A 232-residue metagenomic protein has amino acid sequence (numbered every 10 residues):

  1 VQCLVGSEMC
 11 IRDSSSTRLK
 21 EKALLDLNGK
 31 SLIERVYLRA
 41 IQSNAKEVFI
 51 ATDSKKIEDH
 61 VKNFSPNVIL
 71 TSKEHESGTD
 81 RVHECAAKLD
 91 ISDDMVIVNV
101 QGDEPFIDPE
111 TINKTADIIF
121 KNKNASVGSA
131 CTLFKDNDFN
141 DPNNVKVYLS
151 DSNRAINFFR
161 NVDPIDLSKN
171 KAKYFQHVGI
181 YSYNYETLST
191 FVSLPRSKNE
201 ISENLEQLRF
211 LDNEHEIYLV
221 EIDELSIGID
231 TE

Functional and structural regions predicted by a protein language model:
V1-G6, C10-I11: Single conserved hydrophobic/aromatic residue that forms the stacking wall/gate of nucleotide- or nucleobase-binding
C3-L4, R18, F106, S182 (+1 more regions): Short aromatic/basic micro-patch
K30-I50, D59-F64, D212-N213: A short, N-terminal amphipathic alpha-helix
A45, D93-D94, N122-A125, H215: Short, high-confidence coil segments that cap the C-terminus of an alpha-helix and link into the following beta-strand
F49, K55-D117: Short phosphate-binding loop-to-helix
T52-D53, I107, Y183, D230: A conserved hydrophobic position in a structured secondary element of the catalytic/binding core that shapes
I107-S197: Conserved core of the sugar-phosphate nucleotidyltransferase
A172-E232: Conserved alpha/beta core of the MobA/IspD/sugar-nucleotide pyrophosphorylase nucleotidyltransferase superfamily
